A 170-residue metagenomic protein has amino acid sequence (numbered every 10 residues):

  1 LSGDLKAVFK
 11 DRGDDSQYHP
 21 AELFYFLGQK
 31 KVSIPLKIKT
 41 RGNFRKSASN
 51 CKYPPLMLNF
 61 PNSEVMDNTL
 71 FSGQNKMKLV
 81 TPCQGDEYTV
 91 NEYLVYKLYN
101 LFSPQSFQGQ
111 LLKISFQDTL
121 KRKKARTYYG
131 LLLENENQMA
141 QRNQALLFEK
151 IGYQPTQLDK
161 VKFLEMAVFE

Functional and structural regions predicted by a protein language model:
L1-E170: Phosphate/dinucleotide-binding and metal-coordinating scaffold of catalytic cores in nucleotide-dependent enzymes
